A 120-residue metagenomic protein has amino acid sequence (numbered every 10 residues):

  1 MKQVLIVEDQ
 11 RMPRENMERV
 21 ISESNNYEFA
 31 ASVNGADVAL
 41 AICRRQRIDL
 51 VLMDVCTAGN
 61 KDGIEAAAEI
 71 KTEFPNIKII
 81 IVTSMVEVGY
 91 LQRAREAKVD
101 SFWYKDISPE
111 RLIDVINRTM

Functional and structural regions predicted by a protein language model:
E8: Conserved acidic carboxylate
R11-A31: Two-component/phosphorelay signaling modules centered on CheY-like receiver
S32-L50: Acidic, metal-coordinating helix/loop segments flanking the phosphotransfer/catalytic sites of two-component signaling
A41, I64-N76: Short amphipathic alpha-helix used as the core "switch/output" element in two-component signaling
D54-A67: Conserved phosphotransfer microenvironments
E65, V86-S101, D114: Alpha4 helix (beta4-alpha4-beta5 surface) of REC/receiver domains from two-component response regulators
Y104-K105: A Lys-centered signature of the CheY-like receiver
